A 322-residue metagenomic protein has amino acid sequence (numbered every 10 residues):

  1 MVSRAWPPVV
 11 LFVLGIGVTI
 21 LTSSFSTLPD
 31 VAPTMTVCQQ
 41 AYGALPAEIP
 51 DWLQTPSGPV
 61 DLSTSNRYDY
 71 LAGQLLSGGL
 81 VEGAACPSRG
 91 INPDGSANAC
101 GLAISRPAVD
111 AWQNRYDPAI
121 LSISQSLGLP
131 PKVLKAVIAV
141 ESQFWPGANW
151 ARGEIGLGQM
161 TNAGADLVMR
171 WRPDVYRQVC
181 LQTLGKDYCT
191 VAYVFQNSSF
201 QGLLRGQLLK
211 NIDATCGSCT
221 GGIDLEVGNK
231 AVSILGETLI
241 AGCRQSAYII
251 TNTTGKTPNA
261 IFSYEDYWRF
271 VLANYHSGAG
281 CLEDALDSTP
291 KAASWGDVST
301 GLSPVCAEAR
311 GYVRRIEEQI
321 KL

Functional and structural regions predicted by a protein language model:
M1-C219, S233-R269, G280-L322: Cell-wall glycan-active module
T220-K230: A short, structured beta-strand-centered segment in the mid-to-C-terminal lobe of catalytic cores from group-transfer
